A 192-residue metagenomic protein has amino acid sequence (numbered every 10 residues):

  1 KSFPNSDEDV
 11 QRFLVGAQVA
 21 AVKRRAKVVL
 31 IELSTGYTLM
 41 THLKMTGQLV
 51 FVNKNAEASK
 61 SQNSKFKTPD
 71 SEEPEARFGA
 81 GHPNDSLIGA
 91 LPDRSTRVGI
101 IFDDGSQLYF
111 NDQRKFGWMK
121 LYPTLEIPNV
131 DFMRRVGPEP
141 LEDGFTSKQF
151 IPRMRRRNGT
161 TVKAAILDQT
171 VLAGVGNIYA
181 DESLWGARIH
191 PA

Functional and structural regions predicted by a protein language model:
K1-V28: An N-terminal domain-cap segment
V22-R25, L33-G36, H42-T46: Acidic/polar N-terminal loop/beta-strand segments that form early-domain functional surfaces
I31-S34, I101-D103: Active-site beta-strand termini and strand-to-loop segments that position acidic
L39-E57, P69-A173, Y179-A180, L184-G186: Phosphate/anion-contacting hairpin/loop surfaces
K60-T68: Polybasic, lysine-rich low-complexity intrinsically disordered segments
I189-A192: Short, intrinsically disordered, charge-balanced linker/junction segments flanking boundaries in proteins
